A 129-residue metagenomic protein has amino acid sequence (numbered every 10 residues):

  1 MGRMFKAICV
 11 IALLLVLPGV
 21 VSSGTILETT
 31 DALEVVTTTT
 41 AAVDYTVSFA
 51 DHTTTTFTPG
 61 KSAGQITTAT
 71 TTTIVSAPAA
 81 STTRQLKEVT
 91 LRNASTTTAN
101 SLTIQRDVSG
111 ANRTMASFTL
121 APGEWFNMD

Functional and structural regions predicted by a protein language model:
M1-S23: Sec-dependent, cleavable N-terminal signal peptides
S22-D129: Surface-exposed, low-hydrophobicity beta-strand/loop segments enriched in small/polar/acidic residues
